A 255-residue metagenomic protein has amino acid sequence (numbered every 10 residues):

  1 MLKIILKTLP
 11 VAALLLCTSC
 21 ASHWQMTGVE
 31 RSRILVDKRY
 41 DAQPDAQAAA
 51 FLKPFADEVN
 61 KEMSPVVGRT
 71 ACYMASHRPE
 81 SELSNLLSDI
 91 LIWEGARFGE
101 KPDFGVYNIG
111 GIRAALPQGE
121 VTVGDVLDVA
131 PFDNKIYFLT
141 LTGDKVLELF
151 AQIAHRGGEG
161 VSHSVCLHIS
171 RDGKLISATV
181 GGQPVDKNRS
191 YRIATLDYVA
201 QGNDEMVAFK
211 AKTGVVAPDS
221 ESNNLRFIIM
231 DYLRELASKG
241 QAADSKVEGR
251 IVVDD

Functional and structural regions predicted by a protein language model:
M1-P10: Bacterial N-terminal signal peptides that target proteins for export
L16-S19: C-terminal motif of bacterial Sec signal peptides marking the signal peptidase cleavage site
S22-D37, L86-S88, I92-E94, E100-G105 (+1 more regions): Feature captures C-terminal
S32-P44, V66-T70: Membrane metalloprotein/metal-transporter helix-bundle signature
A42-P65: Post-signal-peptide N-terminal segment of Sec-exported extracytoplasmic proteins
K61-H77, M206-G214: Acidic/histidine-rich, surface-exposed loop or edge segments in extracytoplasmic proteins
S81-E82: A conserved active-site cap/scaffold subdomain adjacent to cofactor or substrate pockets
